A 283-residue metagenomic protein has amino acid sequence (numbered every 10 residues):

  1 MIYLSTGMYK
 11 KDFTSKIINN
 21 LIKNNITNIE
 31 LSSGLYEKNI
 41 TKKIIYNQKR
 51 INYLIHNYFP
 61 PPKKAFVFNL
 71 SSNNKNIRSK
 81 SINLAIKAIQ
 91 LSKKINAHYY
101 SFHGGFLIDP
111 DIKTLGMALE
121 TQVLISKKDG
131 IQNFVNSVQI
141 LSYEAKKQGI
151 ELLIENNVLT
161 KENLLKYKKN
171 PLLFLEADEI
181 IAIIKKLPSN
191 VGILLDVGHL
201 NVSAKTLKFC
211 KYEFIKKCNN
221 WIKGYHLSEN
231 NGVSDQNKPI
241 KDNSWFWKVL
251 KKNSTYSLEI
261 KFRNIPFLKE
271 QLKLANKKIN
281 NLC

Functional and structural regions predicted by a protein language model:
M1-A88, K93-K94, V191, L282: N-terminal pre-domain/capping segments
M1-I2, S15-N20, A88-L91, N96-H98 (+2 more regions): Histidine-acidic metal/acid-base catalytic patches
L4-D12, N28-E30, N39, S79 (+7 more regions): Extended recognition/assembly regions associated with phosphoester-bond processing machinery
M8-K10, S33-E37, F59-P61, F106-I108 (+4 more regions): Active-site-proximal loop/turn and secondary-structure-junction residues that shape catalytic pockets, frequently
N28, L54, L153-E155, L194-V197 (+1 more regions): Generic enzyme active-site microenvironment
K64-S71, K161-L165, V233-Q236: A short acidic, helix-capping loop that chelates divalent metal ions and anchors anionic groups
F68-S72, K169-N170, K241: Short glycine-enriched, charge-decorated loop/helix-capping segments at active-site entrances that position
N74-G192: Active-site acidic/histidine proton-transfer and metal-coordination neighborhood in alpha/beta enzyme cores
